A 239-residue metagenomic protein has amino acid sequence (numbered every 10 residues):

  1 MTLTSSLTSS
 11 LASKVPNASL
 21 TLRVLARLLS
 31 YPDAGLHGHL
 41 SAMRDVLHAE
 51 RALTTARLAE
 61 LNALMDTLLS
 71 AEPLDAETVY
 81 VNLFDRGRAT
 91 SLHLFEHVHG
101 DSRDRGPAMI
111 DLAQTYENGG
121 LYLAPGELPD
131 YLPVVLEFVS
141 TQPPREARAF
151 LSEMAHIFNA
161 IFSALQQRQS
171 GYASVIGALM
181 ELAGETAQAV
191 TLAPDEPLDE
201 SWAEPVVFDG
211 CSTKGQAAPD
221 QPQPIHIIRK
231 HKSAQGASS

Functional and structural regions predicted by a protein language model:
M1-L132, E137-S239: Charged, alpha-helix-forming regions
